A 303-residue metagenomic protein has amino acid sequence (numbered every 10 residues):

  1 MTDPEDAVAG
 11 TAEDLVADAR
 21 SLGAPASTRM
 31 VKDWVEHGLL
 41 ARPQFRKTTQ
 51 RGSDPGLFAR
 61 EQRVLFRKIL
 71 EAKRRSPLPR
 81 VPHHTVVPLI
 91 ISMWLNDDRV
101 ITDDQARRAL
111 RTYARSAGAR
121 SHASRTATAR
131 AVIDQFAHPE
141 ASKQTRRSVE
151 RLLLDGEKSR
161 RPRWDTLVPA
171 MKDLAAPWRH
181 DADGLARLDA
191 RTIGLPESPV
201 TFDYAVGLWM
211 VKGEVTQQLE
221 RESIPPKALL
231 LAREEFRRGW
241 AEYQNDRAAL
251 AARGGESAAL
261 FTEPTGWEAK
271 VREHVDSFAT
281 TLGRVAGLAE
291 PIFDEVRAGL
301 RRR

Functional and structural regions predicted by a protein language model:
M1-L40, Y113-A114: Polyanion-binding surface elements
T2, R46-R303: Arg/Lys-rich, alpha-helical DNA-contact motif
R42-Q44: Short acidic/His/Gly/Ser-rich catalytic and metal-binding motifs that mark active-site loops of diverse hydrolases
